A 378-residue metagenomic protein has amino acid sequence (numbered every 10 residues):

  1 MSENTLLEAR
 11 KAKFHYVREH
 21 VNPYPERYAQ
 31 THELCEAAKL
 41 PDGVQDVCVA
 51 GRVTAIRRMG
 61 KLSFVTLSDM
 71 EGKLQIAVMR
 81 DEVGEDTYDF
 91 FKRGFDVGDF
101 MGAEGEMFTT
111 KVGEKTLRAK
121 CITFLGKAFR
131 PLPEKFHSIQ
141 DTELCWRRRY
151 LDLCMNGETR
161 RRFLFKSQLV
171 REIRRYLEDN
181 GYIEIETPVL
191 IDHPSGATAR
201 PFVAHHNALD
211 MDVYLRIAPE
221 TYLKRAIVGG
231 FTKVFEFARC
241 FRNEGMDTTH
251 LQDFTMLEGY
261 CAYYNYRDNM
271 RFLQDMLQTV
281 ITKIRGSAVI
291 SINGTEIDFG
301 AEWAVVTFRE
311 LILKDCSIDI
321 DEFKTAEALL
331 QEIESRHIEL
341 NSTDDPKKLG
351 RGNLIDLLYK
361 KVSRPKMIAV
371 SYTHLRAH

Functional and structural regions predicted by a protein language model:
S2-A12: Conserved glycine-bearing catalytic or ligand-binding loops at nucleotide- and phosphate-handling centers of large
E3, Y16-E19, P23-D268, Q278 (+3 more regions): Class II aminoacyl-tRNA synthetase-like tRNA-binding/catalytic domains
L6, K166, E322: Charged, low-complexity surface patches
E184, K233, I320, L340-S342: Residue-level detector of short coil/turn "hinge" positions at structural boundaries
L251, T255-A288, N293, I297-L330: A conserved active-site cap/scaffold subdomain adjacent to cofactor or substrate pockets
N293-A301, L329, N341-K361: Cytochrome P450 I-helix active-site segment
T373-H378: Conserved small/polar residues in nucleotide/adenosyl-binding loops
